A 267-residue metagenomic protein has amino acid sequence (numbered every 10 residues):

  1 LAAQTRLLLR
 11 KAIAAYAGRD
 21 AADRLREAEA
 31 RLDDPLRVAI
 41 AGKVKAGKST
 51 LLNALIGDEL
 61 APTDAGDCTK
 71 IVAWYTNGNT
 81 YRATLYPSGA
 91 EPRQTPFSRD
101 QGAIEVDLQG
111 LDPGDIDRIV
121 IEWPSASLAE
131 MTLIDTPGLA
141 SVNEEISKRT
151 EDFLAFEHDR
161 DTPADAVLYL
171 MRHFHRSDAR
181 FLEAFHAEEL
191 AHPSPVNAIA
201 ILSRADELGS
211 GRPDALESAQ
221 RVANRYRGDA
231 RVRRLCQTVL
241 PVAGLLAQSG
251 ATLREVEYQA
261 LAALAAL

Functional and structural regions predicted by a protein language model:
L1-Y16: Charged, amphipathic alpha-helical linker segments immediately N-terminal to NTP-binding catalytic cores
A15-P35: Long amphipathic alpha-helical scaffold segments
A28-L267: Globular "head" domains of long coiled-coil molecular machines
